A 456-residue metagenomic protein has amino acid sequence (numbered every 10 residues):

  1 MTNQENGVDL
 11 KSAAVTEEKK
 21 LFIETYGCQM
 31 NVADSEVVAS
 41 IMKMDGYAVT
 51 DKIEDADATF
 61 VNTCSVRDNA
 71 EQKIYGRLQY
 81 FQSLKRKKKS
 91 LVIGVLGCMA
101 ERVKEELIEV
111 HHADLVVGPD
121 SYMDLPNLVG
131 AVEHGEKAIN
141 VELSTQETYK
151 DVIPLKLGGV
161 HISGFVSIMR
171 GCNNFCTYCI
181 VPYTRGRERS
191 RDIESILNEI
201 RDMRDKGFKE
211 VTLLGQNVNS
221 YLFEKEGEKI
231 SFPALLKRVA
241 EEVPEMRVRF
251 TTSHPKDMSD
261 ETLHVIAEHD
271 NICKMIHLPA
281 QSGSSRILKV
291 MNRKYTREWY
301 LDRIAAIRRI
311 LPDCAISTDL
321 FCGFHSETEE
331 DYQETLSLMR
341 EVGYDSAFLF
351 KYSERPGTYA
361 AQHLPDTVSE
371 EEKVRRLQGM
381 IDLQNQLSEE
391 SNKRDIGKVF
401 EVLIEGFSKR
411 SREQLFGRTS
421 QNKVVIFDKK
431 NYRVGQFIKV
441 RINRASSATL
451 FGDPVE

Functional and structural regions predicted by a protein language model:
M1-Y221, S231, E261, I276 (+6 more regions): Proteins enriched for Cys/Gly/acidic motifs involved in redox and nucleic-acid/cofactor modification
T25, T50, V290, A347 (+1 more regions): Thr-Gly-centered strand-to-loop micro-motif
V92-G97, L107, D205-E329, R340: Conserved SAM/AdoMet-binding glycine-rich loop
M123, N174, N219, S285-R286 (+2 more regions): Glycine-centered loop/turn positions within well-structured domains that cap or flank conserved ligand/cofactor-binding
K156-L157, H264-E268, A280, N392-R394 (+2 more regions): Replace "in large, NTP-powered and nucleic-acid-processing enzymes" with "in large, NTP-powered factors and other
G158-I162, C172-N174, I272, S282 (+5 more regions): Short flexible coil/turn linkers enriched for glycine and charged/polar residues that connect secondary-structure
C176, I196, L213, F250 (+7 more regions): Conserved, mostly hydrophobic/aromatic
A360-E456: Terminal RNA-binding accessory module
